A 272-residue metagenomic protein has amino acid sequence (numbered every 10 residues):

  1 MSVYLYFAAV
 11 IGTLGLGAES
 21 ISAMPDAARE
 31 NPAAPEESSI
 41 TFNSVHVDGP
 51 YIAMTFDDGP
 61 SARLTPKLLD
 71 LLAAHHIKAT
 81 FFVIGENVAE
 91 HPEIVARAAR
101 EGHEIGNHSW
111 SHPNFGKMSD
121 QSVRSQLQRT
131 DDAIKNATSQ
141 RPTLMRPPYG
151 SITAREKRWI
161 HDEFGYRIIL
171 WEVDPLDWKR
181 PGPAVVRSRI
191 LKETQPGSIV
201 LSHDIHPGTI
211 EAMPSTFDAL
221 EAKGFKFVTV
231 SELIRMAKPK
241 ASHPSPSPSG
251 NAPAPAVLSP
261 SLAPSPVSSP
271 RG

Functional and structural regions predicted by a protein language model:
M1-Y6: Bacterial N-terminal signal peptides that target proteins for export
F7, G15-E30: Signal peptide processing junction and immediate N-terminal pro/mature segment of secreted/exported proteins
I11, S22, P270-G272: N-terminal pre-domains immediately preceding structured catalytic cores
E30-Q126, A133-N136, Q140, R235: Active-site beta->alpha N-cap acidic-glycine motif
S39-V47, H75, V88-A89, G208-G272: C-terminal domain-boundary segment and adjacent tail
K67, A89-E90, P113-A241: Catalytic domains of cell-wall/extracellular-matrix polysaccharide-remodeling enzymes, centered on de-N-acetylation
A79, I105, T143-M145, I168 (+1 more regions): Hydrophobic/aromatic residues located in beta-strands of well-ordered beta-sheets within soluble catalytic
